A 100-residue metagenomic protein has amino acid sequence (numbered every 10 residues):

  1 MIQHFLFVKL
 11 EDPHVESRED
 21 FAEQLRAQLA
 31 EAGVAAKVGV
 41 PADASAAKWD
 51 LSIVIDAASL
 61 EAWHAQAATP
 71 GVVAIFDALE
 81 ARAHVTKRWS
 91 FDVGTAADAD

Functional and structural regions predicted by a protein language model:
M1-L51, A58-A68, W89-D100: Short S/T/G/P-rich N-terminal loop/turn motif that feeds into the first structured element of a domain
A27-L29, A78-A81: Short, conserved catalytic or adaptor-binding loops enriched in Gly and charged residues
D50, V54, A78-E80: A contiguous, well-structured "functional interface" segment within a domain
V73-F76: Charged, amphipathic alpha-helical segments and their flanking helix caps
H84: Regulatory input/activation interfaces that engage signals or partners
